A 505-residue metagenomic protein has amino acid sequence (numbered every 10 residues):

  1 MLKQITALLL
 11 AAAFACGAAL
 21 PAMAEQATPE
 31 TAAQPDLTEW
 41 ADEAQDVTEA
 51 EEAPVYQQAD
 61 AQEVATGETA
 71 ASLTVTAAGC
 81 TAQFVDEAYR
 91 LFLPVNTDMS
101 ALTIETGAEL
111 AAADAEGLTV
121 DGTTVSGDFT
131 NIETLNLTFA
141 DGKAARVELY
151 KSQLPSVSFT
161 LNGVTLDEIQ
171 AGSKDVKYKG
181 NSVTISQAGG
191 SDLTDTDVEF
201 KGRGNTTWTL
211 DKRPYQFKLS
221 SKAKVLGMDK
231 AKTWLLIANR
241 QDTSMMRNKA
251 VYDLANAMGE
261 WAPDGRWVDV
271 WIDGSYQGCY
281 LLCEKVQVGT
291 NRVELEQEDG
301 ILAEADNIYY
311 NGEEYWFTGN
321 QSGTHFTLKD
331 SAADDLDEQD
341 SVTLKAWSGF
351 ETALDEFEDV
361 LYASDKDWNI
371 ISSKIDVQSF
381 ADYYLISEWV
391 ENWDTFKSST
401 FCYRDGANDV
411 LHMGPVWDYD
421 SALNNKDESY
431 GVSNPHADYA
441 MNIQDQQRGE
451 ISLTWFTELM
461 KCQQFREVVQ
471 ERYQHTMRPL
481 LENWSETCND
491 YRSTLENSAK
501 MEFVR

Functional and structural regions predicted by a protein language model:
M1-L9: Positively charged n-region of N-terminal signal peptides that target proteins for export
L8-L9, A19-A22, E39, A50: Intrinsically disordered, low-complexity segments enriched in polar/charged small residues
L10-F14: Hydrophobic helical h-region of N-terminal Sec-dependent signal peptides in bacterial secretory/periplasmic proteins
C16-T31: Sec-dependent signal peptide cleavage junction
Q34-D114, V120-R505: Phosphate/dinucleotide-binding and metal-coordinating scaffold of catalytic cores in nucleotide-dependent enzymes
